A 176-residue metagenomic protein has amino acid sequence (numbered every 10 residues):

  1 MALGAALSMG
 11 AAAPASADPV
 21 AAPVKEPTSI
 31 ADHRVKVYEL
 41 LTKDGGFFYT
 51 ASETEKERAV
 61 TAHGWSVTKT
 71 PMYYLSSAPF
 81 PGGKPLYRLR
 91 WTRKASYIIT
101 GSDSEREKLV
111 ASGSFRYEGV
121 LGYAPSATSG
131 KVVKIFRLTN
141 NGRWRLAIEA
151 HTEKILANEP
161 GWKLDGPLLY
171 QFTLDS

Functional and structural regions predicted by a protein language model:
M1-P19: Secretory targeting and sorting signals
V20-S176: Extracellular glycan-binding segments that recognize GlcNAc-based cell-wall polysaccharides
